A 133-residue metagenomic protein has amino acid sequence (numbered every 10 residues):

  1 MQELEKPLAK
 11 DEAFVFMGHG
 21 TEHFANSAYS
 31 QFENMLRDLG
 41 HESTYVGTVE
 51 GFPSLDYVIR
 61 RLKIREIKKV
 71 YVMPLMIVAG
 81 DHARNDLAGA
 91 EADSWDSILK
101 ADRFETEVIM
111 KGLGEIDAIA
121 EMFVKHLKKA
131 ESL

Functional and structural regions predicted by a protein language model:
M1-L133: Extended amphipathic ligand-handling, pore-lining, and cofactor/metal-binding catalytic surfaces
